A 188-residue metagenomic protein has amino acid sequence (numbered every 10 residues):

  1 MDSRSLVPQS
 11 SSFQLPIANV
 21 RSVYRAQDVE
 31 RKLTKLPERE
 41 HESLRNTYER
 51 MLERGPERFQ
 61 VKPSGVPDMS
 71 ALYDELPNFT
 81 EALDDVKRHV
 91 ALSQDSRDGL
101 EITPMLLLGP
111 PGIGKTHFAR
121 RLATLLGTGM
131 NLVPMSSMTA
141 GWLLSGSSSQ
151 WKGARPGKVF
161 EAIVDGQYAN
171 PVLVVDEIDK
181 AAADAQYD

Functional and structural regions predicted by a protein language model:
Q14-P67: Interdomain "pre-motor" coupling segment immediately N-terminal to P-loop NTPase/helicase cores
P63-L108: Pre-Walker A (pre-P-loop) alpha-helix and adjacent loop at the N terminus of AAA/AAA+ ATPase modules, a conserved
V86, L144, D176: Conserved RecA-like P-loop NTPase ATPase core
K87, A91-D95, A123, G127 (+5 more regions): Signal for well-folded cores of large energy- and translation-related assemblies
E101-M135, V164: Walker A/P-loop
G129-Q150: Conserved P-loop NTPase mechanochemical-coupling segment
Q150-V174: Conserved alpha-helical scaffold flanking the Walker A/P-loop in AAA+ ATPase domains
Q167-D188: Conserved AAA+/SF3 P-loop NTPase catalytic/coupling segment centered on the Walker-B
